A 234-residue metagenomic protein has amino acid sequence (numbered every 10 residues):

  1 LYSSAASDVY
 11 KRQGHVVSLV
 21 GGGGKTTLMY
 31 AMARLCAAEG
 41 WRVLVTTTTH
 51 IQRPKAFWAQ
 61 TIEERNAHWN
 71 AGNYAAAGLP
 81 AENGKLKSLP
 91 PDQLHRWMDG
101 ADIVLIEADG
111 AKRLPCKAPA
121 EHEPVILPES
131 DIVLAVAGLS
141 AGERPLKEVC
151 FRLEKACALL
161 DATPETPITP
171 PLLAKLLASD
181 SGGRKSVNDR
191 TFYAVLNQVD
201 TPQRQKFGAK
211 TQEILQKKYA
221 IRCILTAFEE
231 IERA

Functional and structural regions predicted by a protein language model:
L1-A6, Y10: Single conserved hydrophobic/aromatic residue that forms the stacking wall/gate of nucleotide- or nucleobase-binding
R12-V16: Pre-Walker A (Motif I) flank of P-loop NTPase domains
V17-A33: Glycine-rich phosphate-binding P-loop
L19, V43-T47, A76-G78, V104-A108 (+3 more regions): General beta-strand structural signal in soluble alpha/beta enzymes
G21, T48, L79-A81, N197-D200 (+1 more regions): Structural motif
A33-G84: N-terminal phosphate/diphosphate-binding loop that engages ATP/GTP or pyrophosphate donors across diverse enzyme folds
G84-D99, D109-K218: Conserved catalytic-core segment of NTP-binding enzymes
E213-A234: Canonical P-loop GTPase G-domain recognition
